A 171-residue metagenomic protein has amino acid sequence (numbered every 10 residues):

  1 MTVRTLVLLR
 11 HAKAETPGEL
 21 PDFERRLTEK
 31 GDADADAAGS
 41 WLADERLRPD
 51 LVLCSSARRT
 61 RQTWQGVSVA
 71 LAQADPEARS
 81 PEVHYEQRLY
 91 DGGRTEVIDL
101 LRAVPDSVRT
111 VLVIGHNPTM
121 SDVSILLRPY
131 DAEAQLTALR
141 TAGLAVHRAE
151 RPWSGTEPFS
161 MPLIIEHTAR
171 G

Functional and structural regions predicted by a protein language model:
T2-Q87, R128, L139: Active-site-proximal alpha-helix that buttresses catalytic centers in soluble enzyme cores
L6, T110-L112, E133, L144: Residue-level preference for the first positions of well-ordered beta-strands
E45-L47, V104-R109: Glycine-rich phosphate-binding loop signature in dinucleotide/nucleotide-binding domains
R58-Q62, G92, P118-T119: Short alpha-helical
R88-D106: Short phosphate-binding loop-to-helix
R109-I125: A glycine-rich beta-strand to alpha-helix segment that forms a phosphate/ribose-binding loop at ligand/cofactor sites
R128-T168: Domain-level recognition of soluble alpha/beta enzyme cores, biased toward histidine phosphatases/phosphomutases
